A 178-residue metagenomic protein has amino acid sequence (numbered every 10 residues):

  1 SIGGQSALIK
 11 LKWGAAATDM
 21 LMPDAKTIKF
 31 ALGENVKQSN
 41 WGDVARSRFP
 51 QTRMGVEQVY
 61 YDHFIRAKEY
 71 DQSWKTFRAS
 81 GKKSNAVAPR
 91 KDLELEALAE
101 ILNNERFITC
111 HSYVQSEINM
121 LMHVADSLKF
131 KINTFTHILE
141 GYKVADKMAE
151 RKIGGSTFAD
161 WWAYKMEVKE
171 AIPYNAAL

Functional and structural regions predicted by a protein language model:
S1-T136: Polyanionic/metal-chelating signatures
I2-K10, D146-K147, V168-A171: Short secondary-structure transition/capping segments
A97, K143-V144, N175: Short acidic active-site motifs
F107, A149-L178: His/Asp/Glu-enriched, well-ordered alpha-helical/loop segment that forms or immediately abuts the divalent-metal
V114, L139-G141, W161-A163: Active-site-proximal loop/turn and secondary-structure-junction residues that shape catalytic pockets, frequently
N119-M120, K143-A145, Y164-E167: Extracytoplasmic/secreted cell-surface and envelope-processing proteins
T134-E140, V144-A145: A generic structural motif
